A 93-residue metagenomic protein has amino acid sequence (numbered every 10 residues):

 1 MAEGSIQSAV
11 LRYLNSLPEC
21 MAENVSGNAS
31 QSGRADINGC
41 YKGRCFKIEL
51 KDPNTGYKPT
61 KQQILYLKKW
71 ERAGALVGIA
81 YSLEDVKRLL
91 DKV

Functional and structural regions predicted by a protein language model:
M1-V93: Catalytic phosphate/metal-binding cores of nucleic-acid and nucleotide-processing enzymes, i.e., regions that mediate
